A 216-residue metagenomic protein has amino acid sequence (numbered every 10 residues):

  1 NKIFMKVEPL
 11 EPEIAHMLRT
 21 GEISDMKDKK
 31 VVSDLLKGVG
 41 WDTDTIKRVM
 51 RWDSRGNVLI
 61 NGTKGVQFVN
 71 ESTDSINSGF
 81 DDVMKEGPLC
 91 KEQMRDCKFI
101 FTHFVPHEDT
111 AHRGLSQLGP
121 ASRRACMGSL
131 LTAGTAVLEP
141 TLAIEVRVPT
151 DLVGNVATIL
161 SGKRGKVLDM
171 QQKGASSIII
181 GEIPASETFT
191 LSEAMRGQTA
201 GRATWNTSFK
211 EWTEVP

Functional and structural regions predicted by a protein language model:
N1-P216: Accessory interaction regions appended to the cores of large information-processing enzymes
